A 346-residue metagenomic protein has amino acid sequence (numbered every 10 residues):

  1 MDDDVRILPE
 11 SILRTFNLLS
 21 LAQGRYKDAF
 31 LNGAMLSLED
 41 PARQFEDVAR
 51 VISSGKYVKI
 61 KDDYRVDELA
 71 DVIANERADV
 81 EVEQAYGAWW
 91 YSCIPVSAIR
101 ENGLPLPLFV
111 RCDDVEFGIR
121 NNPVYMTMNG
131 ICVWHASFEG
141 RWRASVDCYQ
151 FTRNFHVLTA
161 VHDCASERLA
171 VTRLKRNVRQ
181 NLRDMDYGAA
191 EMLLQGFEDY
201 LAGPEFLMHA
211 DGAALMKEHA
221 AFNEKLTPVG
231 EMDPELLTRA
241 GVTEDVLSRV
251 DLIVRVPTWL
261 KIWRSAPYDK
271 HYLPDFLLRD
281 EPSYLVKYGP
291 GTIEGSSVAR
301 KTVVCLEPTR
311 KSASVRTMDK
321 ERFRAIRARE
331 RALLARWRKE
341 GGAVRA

Functional and structural regions predicted by a protein language model:
M1, E10-L19, G24, T127 (+1 more regions): Catalytic cores of eukaryotic secretory-pathway lumenal/extracellular enzymes that build and remodel glycoconjugates
D4-R6: Acidic metal-phosphate-binding loop of nucleotide-sugar-dependent transferases
E10-D62: Conserved donor NDP-sugar-binding/catalytic core segment of glycosyltransferases
V66-V80, Q84-L104, P123: Conserved nucleotide-sugar donor-binding and metal-coordinating catalytic region shared by glycosyltransferases
G87-Y91, E101-F117, V124-V133, V146: Donor nucleotide-sugar recognition loop
N129-F138, F151-T152, T172-V178: Short acidic (Asp/Glu) and glycine-rich catalytic loops that position anionic groups and cofactors
R153-A346: Terminal low-complexity segments of carbohydrate-biosynthetic enzymes
